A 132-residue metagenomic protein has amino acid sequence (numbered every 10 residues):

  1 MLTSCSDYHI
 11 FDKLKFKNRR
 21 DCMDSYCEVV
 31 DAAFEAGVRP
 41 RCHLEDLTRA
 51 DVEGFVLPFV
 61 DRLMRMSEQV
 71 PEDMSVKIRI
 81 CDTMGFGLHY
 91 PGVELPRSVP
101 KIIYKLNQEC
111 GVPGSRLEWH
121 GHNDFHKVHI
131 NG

Functional and structural regions predicted by a protein language model:
M1-L117: Alpha/beta enzyme core
R116-D124: Conserved mixed alpha/beta core segments that line enzyme active sites in large multi-domain catalysts
N123-G132: Thiamine diphosphate
